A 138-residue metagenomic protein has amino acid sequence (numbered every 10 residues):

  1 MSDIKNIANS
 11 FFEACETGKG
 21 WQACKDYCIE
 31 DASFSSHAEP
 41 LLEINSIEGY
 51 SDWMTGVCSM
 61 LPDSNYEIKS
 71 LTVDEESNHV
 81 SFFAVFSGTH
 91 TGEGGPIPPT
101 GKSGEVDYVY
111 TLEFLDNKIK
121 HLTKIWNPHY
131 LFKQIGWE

Functional and structural regions predicted by a protein language model:
M1-E138: C-terminal and inter-domain tail/linker signature
